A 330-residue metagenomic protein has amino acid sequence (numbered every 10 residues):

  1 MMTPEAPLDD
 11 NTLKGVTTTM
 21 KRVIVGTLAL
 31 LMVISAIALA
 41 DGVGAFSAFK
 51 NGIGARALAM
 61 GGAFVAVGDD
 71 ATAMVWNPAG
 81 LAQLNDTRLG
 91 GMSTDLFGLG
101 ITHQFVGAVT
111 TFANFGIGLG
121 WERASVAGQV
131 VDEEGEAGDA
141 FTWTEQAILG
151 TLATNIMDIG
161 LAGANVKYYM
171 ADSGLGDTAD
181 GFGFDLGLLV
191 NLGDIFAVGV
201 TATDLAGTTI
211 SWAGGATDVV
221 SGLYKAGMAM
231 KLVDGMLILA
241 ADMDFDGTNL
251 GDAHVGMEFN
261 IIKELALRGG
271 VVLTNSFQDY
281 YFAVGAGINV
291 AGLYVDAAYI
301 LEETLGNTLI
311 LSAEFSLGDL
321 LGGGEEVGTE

Functional and structural regions predicted by a protein language model:
M1-S47, D319-E330: Cleavable N-terminal export/targeting peptides
D41-E330: Subset of outer-membrane beta-barrel
